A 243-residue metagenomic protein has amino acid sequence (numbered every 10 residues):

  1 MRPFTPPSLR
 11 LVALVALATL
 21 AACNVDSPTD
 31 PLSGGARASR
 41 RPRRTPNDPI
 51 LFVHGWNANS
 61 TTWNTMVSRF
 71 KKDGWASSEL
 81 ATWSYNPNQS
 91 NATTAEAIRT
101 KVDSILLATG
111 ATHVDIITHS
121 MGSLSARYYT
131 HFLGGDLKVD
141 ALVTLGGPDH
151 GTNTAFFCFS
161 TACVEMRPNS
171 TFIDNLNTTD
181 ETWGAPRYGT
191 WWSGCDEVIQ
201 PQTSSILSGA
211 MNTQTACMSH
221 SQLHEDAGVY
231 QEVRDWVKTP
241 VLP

Functional and structural regions predicted by a protein language model:
M1-V12: Bacterial N-terminal signal peptides that target proteins for export
L11-L14, N24: Detector for intrinsically disordered, low-structure N-terminal pre-sequences
L20-A22: C-terminal motif of bacterial Sec signal peptides marking the signal peptidase cleavage site
V25-P243: Lipid deacylating catalytic domains
